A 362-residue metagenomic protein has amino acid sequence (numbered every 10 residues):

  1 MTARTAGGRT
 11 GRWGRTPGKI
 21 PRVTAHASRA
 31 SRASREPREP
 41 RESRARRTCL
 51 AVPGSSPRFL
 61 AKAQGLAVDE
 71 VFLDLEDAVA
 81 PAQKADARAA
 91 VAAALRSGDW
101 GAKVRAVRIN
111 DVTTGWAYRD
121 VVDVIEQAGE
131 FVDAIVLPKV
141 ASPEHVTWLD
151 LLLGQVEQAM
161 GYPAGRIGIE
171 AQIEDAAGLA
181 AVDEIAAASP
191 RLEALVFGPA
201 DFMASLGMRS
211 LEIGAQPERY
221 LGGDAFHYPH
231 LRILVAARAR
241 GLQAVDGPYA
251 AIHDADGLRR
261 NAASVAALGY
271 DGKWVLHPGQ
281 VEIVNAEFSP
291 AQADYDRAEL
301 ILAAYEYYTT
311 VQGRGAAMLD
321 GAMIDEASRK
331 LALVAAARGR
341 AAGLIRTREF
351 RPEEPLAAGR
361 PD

Functional and structural regions predicted by a protein language model:
A6-G7, S28: Generic early N-terminus positional signal peaking at residue ~5-7
P17-D362: Expand to "…catalyze enediolate/carbanion chemistry for C-C bond making/breaking, isomerization, decarboxylation
